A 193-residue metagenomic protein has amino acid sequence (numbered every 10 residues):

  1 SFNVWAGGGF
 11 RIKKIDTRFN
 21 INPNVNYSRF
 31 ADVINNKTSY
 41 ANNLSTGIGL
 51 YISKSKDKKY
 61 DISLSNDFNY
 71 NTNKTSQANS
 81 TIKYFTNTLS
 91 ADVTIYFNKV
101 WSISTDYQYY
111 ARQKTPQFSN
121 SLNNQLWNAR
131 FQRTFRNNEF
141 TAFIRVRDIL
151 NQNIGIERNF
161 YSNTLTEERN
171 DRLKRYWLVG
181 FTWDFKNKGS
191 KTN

Functional and structural regions predicted by a protein language model:
S1-N193: Exposed, low-structure sequence patches enriched in small/polar residues
